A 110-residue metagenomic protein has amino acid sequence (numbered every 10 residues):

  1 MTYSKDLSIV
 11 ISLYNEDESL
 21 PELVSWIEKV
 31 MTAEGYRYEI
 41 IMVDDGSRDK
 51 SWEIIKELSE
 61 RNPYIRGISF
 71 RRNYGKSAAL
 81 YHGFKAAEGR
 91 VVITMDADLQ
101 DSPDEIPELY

Functional and structural regions predicted by a protein language model:
M1-Y110: Structured catalytic core of nucleotide-sugar glycosyltransferases
